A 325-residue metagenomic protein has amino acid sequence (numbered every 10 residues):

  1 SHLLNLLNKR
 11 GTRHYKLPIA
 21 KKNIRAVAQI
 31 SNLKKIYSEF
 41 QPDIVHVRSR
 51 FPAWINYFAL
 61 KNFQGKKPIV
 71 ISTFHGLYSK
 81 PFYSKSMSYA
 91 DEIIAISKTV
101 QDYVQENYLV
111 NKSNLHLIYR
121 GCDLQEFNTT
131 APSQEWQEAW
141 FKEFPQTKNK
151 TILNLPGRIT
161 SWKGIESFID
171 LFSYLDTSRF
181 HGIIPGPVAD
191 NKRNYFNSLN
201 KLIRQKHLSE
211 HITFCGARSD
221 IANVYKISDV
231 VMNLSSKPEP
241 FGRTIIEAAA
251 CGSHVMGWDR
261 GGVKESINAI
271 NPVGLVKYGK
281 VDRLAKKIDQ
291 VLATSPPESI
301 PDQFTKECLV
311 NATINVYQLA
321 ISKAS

Functional and structural regions predicted by a protein language model:
S1, P156, H181-N197: Glycosyltransferase donor-sugar binding loop
S1-R25: N-terminal strand-loop element at the rim of the active site of nucleotide-sugar-dependent glycosyltransferases
V47-A53, F74: Short His-centered aromatic/hydrophobic patch
Q64-K98: A conserved, positively charged/aromatic
T151, L155-Y174, N194-N197: A conserved mid-protein helix/loop that constitutes part of the nucleotide-sugar donor-binding site
N191-F196, S209-R218, V224: Active-site donor-binding acidic/aromatic loop of nucleotide-activated sugar and phosphosugar transferases involved
H254-G257: Short hydrophobic beta-strand element within catalytic cores of glycosyltransferases and related nucleotide-activated
A269-V281, D289-A293: Conserved acidic donor-binding segment of nucleotide-sugar-dependent glycosyltransferases
